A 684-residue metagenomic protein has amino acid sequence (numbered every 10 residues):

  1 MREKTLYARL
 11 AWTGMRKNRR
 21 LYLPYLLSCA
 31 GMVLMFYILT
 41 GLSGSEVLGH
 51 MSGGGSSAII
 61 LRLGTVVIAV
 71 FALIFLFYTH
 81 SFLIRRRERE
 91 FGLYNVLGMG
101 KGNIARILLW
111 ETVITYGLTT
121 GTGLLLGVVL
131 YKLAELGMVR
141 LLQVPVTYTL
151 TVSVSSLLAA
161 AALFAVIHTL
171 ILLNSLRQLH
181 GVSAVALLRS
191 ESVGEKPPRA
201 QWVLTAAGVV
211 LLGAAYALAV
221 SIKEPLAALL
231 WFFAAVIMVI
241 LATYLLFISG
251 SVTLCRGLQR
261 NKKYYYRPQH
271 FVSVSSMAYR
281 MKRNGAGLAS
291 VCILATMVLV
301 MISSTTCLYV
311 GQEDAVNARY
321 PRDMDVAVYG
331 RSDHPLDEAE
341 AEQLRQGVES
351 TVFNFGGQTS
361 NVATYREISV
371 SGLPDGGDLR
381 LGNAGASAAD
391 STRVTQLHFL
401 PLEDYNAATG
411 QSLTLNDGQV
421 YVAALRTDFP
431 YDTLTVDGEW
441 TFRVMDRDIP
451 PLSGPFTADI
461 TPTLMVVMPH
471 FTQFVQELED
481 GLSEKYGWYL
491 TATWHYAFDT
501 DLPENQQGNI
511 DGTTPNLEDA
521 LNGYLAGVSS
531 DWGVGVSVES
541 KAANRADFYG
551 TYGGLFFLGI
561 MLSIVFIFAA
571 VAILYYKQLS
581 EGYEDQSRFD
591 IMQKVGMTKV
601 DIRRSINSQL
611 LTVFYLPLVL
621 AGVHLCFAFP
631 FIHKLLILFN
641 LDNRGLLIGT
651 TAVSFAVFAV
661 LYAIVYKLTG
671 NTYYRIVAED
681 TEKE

Functional and structural regions predicted by a protein language model:
M1-V33, P197-W202, L211, L246-A295 (+2 more regions): N-terminal Sec/SRP start-transfer signal
R2-L6, H180-E195, Y583-E584, Y674-E684: Short cytosolic juxtamembrane segments of multi-pass membrane proteins
R20-V47, S56-G92, T112-L126, A206 (+5 more regions): Hydrophobic alpha-helical transmembrane segments of multi-pass inner-membrane transport and secretion
G41-G54, L124-S156, G213-L230, P617-D680: Short helix-loop junctions at transmembrane helix boundaries
Y78, R86, Q178, E224 (+4 more regions): Juxtamembrane interface at the cytosolic side of transmembrane helices
I114-L258: Hydrophobic alpha-helical segments
A315-F568: Basic-flanked hydrophobic alpha-helices used for secretion and membrane insertion
